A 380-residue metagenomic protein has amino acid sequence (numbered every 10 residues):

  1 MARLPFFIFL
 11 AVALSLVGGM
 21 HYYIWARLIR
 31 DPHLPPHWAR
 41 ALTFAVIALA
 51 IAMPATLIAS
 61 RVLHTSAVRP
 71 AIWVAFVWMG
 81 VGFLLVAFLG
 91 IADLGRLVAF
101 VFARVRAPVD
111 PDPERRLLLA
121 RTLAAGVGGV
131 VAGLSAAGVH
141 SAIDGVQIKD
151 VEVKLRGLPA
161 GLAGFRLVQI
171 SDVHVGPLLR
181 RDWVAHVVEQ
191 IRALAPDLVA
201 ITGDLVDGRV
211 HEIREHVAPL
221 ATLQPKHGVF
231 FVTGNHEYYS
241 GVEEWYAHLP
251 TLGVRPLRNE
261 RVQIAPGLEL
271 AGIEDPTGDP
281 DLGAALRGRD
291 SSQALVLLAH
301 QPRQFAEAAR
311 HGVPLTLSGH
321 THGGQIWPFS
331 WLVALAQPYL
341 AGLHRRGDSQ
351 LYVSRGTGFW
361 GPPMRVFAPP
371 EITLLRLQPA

Functional and structural regions predicted by a protein language model:
M1-D144: Non-catalytic terminal accessory segments
Q147-A380: Soluble catalytic domains of enzymes that build or remodel membrane lipids, polysaccharides, and related
